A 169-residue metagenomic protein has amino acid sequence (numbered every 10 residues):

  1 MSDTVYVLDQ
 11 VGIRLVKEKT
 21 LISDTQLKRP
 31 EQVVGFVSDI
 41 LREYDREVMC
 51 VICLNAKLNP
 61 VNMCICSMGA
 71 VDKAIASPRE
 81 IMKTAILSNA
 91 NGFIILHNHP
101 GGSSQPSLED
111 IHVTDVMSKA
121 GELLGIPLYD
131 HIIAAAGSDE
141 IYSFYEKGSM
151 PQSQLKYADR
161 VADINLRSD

Functional and structural regions predicted by a protein language model:
M1-L15, K19-S23, Q32-G35, N55-K57 (+2 more regions): Active-site-proximal loop/helix of nucleotide/amide-processing enzymes and allied scaffolds
K28: Extended substrate/RNA-proximal surfaces in nucleic-acid metabolism proteins
R42-D45: Short loop/turn motifs at secondary-structure junctions and domain boundaries
V48-M49, Y129: Short loop/turn microsegments at loop-to-beta-strand junctions
A162-D169: A cross-taxonomic marker for long C-terminal extensions/tails that follow the last structured domain
